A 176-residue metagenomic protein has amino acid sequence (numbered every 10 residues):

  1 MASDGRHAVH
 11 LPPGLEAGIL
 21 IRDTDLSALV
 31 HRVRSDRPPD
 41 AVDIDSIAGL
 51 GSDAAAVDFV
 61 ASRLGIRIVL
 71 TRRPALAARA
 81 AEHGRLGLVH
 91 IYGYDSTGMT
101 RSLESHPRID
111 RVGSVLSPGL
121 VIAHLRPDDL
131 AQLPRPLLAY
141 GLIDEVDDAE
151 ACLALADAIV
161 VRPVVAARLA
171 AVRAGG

Functional and structural regions predicted by a protein language model:
M1-P12, G176: N-terminal amphipathic alpha-helix/helix-capping segment at the start of soluble metabolic enzymes
M1-S3, A17-I21, D40-I44, I68-L70 (+4 more regions): Hydrophobic faces of well-ordered beta-strands that scaffold small-molecule active sites in alpha/beta enzyme cores
H7-V9, S27-R32, P38-I66, P74-L88 (+2 more regions): N-terminal active-site wall of soluble small-molecule enzyme domains
A8-P13, A55-V60, R101-R108, L125-L138 (+1 more regions): Catalytic cores of alpha/beta
P13-I19, L26: Membrane topogenic helices and adjacent juxtamembrane segments
G14-L15, D36, L64-G65, H83-G84 (+3 more regions): Short, structured coil segments at secondary-structure junctions
I19-R22, G113-H124, L142-A149, L153-G175: Glycine-rich phosphate-binding active-site loops on the catalytic face of alpha/beta enzymes
E82-R85, R135-P136, G175-G176: Short acidic, glycine/proline-enriched helix-loop-strand junctions
